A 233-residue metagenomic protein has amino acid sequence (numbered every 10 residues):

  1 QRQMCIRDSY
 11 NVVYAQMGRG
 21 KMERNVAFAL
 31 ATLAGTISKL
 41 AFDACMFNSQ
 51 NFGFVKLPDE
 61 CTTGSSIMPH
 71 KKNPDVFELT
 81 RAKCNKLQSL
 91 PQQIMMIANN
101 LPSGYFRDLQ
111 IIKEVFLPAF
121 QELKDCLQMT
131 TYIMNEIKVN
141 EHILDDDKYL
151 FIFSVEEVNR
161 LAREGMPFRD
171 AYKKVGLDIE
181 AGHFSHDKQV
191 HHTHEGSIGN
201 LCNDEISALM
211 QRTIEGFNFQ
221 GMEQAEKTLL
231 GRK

Functional and structural regions predicted by a protein language model:
Q1-I6: Short, small-residue-biased leader/transition segments that mark boundaries at the very start of proteins
R7-D8, M166: Helix N-cap/coil-helix junction residues
Y10-P91: Acidic, glycine-rich loop-and-beta core segments that form the ion-binding/anion-interacting portion of active sites
M68-K233: Glycine-rich cofactor/substrate-binding loops
